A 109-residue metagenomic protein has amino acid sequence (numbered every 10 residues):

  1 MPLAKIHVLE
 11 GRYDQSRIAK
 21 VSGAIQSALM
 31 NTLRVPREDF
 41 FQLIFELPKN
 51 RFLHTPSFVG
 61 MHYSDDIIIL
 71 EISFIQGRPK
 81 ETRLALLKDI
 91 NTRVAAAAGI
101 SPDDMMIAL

Functional and structural regions predicted by a protein language model:
M1-L109: Interaction-mediating elements
